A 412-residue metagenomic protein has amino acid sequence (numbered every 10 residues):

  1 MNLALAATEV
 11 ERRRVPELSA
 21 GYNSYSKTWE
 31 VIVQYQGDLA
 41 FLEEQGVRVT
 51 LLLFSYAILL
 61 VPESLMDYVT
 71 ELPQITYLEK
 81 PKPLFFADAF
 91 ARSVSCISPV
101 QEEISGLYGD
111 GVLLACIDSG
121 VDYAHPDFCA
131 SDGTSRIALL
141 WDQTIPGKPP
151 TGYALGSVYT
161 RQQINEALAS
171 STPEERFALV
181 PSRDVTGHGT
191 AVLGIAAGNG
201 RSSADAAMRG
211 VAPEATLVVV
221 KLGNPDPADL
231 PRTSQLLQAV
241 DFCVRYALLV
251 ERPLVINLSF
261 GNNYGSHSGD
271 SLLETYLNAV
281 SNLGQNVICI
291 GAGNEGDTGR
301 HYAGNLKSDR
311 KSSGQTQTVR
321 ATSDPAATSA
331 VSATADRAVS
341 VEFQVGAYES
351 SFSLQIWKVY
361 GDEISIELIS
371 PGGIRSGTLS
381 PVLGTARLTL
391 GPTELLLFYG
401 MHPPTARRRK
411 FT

Functional and structural regions predicted by a protein language model:
M1-S55, S64-I104, G133: Autoinhibitory N-terminal propeptides
Q34, L60-P62, W357: Short hydrophobic/aromatic beta-strand micro-patches that form the beta-sheet surface supporting nucleotide- or nucleic
A57, V339-V341: Short strand-edge motifs at loop-to-beta-strand transitions and within beta-strands of extracellular beta-rich domains
L65, A124, H188, L236-A239 (+1 more regions): Stable alpha-helical elements in mature extracytoplasmic
E102-S234, E251-R252, Q285, G299 (+2 more regions): Subtilisin-like serine protease catalytic core
N224-S332, R337, Y348-S376, G384-R387 (+1 more regions): Substrate-binding/access-modulating region of protease and related hydrolase catalytic domains
